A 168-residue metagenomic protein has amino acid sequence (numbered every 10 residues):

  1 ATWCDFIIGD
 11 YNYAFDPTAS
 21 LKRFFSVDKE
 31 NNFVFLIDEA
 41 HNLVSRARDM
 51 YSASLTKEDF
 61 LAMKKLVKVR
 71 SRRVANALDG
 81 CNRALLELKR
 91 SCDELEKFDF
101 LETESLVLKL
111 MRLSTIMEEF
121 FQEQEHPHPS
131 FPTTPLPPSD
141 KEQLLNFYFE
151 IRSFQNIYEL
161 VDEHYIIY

Functional and structural regions predicted by a protein language model:
A1-D5, A19-F35, E39-Y168: Conserved coupling segment at the C-terminus of the helicase ATP-binding
N12-Y13, H41: Catalytic acidic motif of RecA-like/P-loop NTPases
D16: Short glycine-rich, flexible loops that bind phosphorylated cofactors or substrates
